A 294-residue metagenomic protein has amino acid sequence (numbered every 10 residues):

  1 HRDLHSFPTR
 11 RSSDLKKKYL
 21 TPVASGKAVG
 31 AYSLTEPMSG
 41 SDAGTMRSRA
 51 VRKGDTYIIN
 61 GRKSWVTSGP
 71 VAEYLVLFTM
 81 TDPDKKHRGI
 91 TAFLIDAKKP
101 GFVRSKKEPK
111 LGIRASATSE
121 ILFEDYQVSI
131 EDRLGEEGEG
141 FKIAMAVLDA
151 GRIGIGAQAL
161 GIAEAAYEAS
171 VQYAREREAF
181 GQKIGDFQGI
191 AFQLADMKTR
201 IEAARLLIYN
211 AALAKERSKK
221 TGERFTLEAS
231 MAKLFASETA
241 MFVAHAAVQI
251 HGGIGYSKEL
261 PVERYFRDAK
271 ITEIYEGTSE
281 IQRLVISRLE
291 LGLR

Functional and structural regions predicted by a protein language model:
H1-S12: Short, small-residue-biased leader/transition segments that mark boundaries at the very start of proteins
R11, L15, P22, G26 (+6 more regions): Alpha-helical interface subdomain recognition
V23, M38-S41, W65-S68, D82-D84 (+1 more regions): Short Gly/Pro-enriched turn/cap motifs at secondary-structure boundaries
G26-L34: A short, Trp-centered hydrophobic/proline-enriched beta-strand micro-motif
A31, R47-R49, T56, Y74-F78 (+3 more regions): Conserved hydrophobic/aromatic beta-strand scaffold that supports enzyme active sites
S41, D132-E137: Cytochrome P450 core scaffold surrounding the K-helix E-X-X-R motif and the conserved "meander" helix-loop region
T45, K98-S129: Flexible, small-/acidic-enriched active-site or ligand-binding loops
T56, N60-R104: A short core secondary-structure module
